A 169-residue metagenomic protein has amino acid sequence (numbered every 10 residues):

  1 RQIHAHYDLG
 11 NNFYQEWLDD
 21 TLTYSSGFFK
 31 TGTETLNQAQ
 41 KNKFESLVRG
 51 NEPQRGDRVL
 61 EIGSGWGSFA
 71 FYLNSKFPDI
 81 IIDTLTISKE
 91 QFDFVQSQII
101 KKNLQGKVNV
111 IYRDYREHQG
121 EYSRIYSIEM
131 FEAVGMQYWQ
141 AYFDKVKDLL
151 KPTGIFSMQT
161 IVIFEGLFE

Functional and structural regions predicted by a protein language model:
R1-G50: Conserved Class I S-adenosyl-L-methionine-dependent methyltransferase catalytic core
L47, I125-E129: Hydrophobic beta-strand segment of the Class I
R55-G65: Conserved class I S-adenosyl-L-methionine
W66-P78: Conserved SAM-binding loop of SAM-dependent methyltransferases across substrates and taxa, primarily the Class I
S75-R116: Class I SAM-dependent methyltransferase SAM/SAH-binding core
R116-I125: A short acidic, Gly/Pro-enriched loop at the edge of an enzyme's catalytic core that lines a small-molecule cofactor
Q140-P152: A short glycine-rich, Lys/Arg-flanked "PGG" loop and its adjoining helix->strand segment in the class I
T153-T160: Conserved beta-strand signature within the Rossmann-like core of class I S-adenosyl-L-methionine
